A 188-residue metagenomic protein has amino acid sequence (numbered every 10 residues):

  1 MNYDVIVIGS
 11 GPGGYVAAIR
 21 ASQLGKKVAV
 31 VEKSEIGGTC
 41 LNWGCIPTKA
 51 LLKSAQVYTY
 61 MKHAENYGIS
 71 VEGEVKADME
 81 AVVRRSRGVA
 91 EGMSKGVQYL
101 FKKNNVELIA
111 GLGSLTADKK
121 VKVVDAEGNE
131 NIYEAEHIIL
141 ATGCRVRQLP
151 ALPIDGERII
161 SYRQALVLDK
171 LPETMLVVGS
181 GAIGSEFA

Functional and structural regions predicted by a protein language model:
M1-G14: Active-site-proximal helix-loop elements at catalytic-domain edges
N2-Y3, I19-K26, V31-L171: Glycine-rich flavin
I6, V16, K49, E186: Active-site phosphate/pyrophosphate-handling residues
G9-P12, K33-S34, V178-G181: Glycine-rich Rossmann-fold phosphate-binding loop(s) that bind the pyrophosphate of adenine dinucleotide cofactors
G13, G37, I183, F187: Hydrophobic/small residue at the entry helix of a nucleotide-binding pocket
A17-S22, G184-A188: Small-residue (primarily alanine) positions within well-ordered alpha-helices, especially packing/interaction faces
R158, D169-A188: Rossmann-like NAD(P)H-binding beta-loop-alpha module
